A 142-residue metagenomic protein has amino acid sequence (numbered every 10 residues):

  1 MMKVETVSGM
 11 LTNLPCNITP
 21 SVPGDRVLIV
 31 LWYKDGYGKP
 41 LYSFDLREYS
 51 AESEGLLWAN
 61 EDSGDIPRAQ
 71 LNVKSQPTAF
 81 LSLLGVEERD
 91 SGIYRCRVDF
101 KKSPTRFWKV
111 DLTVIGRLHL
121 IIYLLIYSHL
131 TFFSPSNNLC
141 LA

Functional and structural regions predicted by a protein language model:
M1-V7, P20, L124, S128-L130: Short beta-strand segments of immunoglobulin-like
K3, I29, F107-D111: Well-ordered beta-strand positions in beta-sheet-rich domains
V7-M10, P135: Solvent-exposed, conformationally flexible loop/turn segments
C16, W32, Y94-C96, L112 (+2 more regions): Core motif of extracellular immunoglobulin-like domains
N17, D65-D111: Ligand-binding face of N-terminal immunoglobulin V-set domains in extracellular IgSF glycoproteins
S21-I66, A142: N-terminal V-set
Y33-K39, S75, V110-L124: Flexible inter-domain hinge/linker segments at boundaries of tandem extracellular adhesion modules
L120-I122, S128-L130, S134-S136, A142: Solenoidal tandem-repeat scaffolds enriched in leucines and small polar residues
